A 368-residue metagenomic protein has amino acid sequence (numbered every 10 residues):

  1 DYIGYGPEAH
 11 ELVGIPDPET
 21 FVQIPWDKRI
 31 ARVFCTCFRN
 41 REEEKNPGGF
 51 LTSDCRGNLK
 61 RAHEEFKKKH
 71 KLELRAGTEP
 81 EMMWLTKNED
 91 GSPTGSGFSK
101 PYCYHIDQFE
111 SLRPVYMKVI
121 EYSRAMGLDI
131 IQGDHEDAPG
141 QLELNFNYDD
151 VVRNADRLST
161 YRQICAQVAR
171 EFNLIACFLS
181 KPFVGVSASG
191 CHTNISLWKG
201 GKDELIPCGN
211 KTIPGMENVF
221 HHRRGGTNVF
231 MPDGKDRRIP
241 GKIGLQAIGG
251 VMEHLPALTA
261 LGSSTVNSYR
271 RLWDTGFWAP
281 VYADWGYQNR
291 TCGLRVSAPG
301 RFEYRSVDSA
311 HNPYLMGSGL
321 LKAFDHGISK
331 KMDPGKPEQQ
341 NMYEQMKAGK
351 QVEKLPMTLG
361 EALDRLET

Functional and structural regions predicted by a protein language model:
D1-T368: Glycine-rich, acidic/polar active-site loops that bind/position phosphate-bearing ligands
